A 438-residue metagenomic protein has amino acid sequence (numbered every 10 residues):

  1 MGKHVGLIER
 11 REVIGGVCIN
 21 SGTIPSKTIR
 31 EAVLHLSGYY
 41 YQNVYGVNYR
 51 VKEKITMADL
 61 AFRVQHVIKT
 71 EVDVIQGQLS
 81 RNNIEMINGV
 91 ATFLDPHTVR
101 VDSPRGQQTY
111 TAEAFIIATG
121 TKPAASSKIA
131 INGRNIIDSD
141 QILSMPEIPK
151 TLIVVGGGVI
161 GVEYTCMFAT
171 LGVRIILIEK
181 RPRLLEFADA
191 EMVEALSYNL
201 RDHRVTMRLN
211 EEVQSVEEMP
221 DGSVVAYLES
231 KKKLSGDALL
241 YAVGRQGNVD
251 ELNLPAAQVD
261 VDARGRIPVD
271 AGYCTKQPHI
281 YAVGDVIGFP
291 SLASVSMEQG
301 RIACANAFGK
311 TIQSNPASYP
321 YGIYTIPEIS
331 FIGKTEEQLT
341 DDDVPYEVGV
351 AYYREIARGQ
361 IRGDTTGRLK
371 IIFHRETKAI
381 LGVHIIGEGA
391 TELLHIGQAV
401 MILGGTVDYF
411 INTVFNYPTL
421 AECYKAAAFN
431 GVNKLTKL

Functional and structural regions predicted by a protein language model:
M1-I148, I176, R181-L185, E191-E194 (+5 more regions): Glycine-rich flavin
M1-R11, V17-I19, I24, I29-H35 (+3 more regions): Flexible, glycine-rich terminal cap/loop adjacent to redox cofactors in electron-transfer oxidoreductases
E12, V155-G158, D285: Glycine-rich Rossmann-fold phosphate-binding loop(s) that bind the pyrophosphate of adenine dinucleotide cofactors
T23, I117-R174, I178, T206-M207 (+3 more regions): Glycine-rich dinucleotide-binding loop and its adjacent helix/turn
T92, T121-P123, K231, G244-G247 (+1 more regions): Short glycine-rich anion-binding loops that position phosphate/pyrophosphate groups of nucleotides and phosphorylated
R105-A114, E229-A238, K276: Core beta-strand elements of the Rossmann-like FAD/NAD(P) dinucleotide-binding domain in flavoenzyme oxidoreductases
N132-P149, K233-F308: FAD-site-proximal beta/loop scaffold in flavoenzymes
